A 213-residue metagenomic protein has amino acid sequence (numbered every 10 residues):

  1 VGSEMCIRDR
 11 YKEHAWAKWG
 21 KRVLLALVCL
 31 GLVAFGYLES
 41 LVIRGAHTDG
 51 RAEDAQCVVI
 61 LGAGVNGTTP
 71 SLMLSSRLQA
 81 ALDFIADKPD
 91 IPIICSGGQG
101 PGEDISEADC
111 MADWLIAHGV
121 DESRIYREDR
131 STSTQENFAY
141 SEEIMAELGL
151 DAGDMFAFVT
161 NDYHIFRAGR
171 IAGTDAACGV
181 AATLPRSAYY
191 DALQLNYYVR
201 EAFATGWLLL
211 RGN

Functional and structural regions predicted by a protein language model:
V1-I7: Short, small-residue-biased leader/transition segments that mark boundaries at the very start of proteins
S3, E13-W19, I94, Q99 (+3 more regions): Solvent-exposed, charged interface segments at domain starts and junctions
Y11-D49: N-terminal type II signal-anchor transmembrane helix that functions as the membrane-insertion/stop-transfer segment
G20-V23, H118, R211: Short, isolated positions within intrinsically disordered regulatory regions of eukaryotic proteins
V28-C29, F84, T174, W207: Enrichment for repetitive, rod-forming helical segments
E39-V199: A structural signal for short, hydrophobic/glycine-enriched beta-strand patches
D191-N213: A transmembrane-helix-recognition feature enriched in membrane-embedded lipid enzymes and envelope glyco-/phospholipid
